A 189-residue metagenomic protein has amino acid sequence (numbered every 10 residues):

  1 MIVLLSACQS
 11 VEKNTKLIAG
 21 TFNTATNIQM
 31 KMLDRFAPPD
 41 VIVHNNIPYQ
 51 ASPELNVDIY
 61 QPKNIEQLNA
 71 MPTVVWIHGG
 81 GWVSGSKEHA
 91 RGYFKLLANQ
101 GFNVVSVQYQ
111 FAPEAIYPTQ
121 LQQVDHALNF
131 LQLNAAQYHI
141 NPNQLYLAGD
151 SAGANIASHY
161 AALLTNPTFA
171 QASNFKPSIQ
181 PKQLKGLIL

Functional and structural regions predicted by a protein language model:
L4-A7: C-terminal motif of bacterial Sec signal peptides marking the signal peptidase cleavage site
Q9-V11: Bacterial signal peptide processing site
A19-N69: N-terminal cap/lid segment of alpha/beta-hydrolase-fold proteins
K63, G80, Q108-A112: Short beta-to-alpha linker loops that shape the active-site pocket of alpha/beta-hydrolase fold enzymes
N69-G80: Short beta-strand element of the alpha/beta-hydrolase
K87-S106: Short amphipathic alpha-helix adjacent to the substrate-entry channel of hydrolases
Y117-Q122, L128: Helix-loop module immediately N-terminal to the HCX5R catalytic loop in PTP-like cysteine phosphatase domains
N129-L189: Primarily recognizes the serine-hydrolase "nucleophile elbow" in alpha/beta-hydrolase and SGNH/GDSL folds
